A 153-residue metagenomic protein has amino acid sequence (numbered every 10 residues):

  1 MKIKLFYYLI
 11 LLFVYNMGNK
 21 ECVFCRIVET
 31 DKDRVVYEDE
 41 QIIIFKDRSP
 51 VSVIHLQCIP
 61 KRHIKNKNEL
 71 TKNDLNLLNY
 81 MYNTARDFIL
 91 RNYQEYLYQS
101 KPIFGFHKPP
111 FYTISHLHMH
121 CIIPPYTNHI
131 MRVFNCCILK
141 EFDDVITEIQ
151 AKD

Functional and structural regions predicted by a protein language model:
K2-D153: HIT superfamily nucleotide-processing domains
